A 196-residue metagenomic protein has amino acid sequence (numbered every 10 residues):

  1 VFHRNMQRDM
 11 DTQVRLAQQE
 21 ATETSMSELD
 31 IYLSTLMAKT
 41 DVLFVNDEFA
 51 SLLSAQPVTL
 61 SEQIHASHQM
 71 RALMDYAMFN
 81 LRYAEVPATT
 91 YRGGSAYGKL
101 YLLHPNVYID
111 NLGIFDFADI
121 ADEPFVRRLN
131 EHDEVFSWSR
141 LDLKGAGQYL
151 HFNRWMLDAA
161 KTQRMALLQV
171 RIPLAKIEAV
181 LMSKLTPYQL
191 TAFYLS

Functional and structural regions predicted by a protein language model:
V1-P57: Juxtamembrane extracytoplasmic/periplasmic/luminal helical "stalk" adjacent to the first N-terminal
Q13, S25, D47, Q56 (+4 more regions): Alpha-helix boundary/capping residues
Q18, L33, D47-L73, M182-T186 (+1 more regions): Extracytoplasmic/periplasmic helical hairpin of the input-sensing domain located between the first two N-terminal
Q18, L36, M70, G94-A96 (+1 more regions): Generic hydrophobic, aliphatic-rich segments that mediate packing or membrane embedding
S25-M26, V58-I64, G113-D119, L167: Second-shell loop/turn segments in exported
D41, P87, K99, T191-F193: Conserved beta-strand cores of small sensory beta-sandwich domains that regulate signal transduction, primarily PAS/PAC
Q69-L81, M165-S196: Solvent-exposed, extracytoplasmic
F79-A84, T89-I172, A179: Extracytoplasmic/periplasmic ligand-binding sensor regions of membrane-associated signaling proteins
